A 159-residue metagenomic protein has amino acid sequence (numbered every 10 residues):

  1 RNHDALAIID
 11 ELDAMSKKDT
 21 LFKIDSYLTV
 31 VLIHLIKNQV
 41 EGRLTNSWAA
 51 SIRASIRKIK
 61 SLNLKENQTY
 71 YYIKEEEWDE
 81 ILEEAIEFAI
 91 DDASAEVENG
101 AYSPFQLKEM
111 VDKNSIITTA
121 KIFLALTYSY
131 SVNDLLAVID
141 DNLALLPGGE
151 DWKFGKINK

Functional and structural regions predicted by a protein language model:
R1-S26, K37-K159: Surface/interface-facing alpha-helical segments and adjacent flexible terminal/loop regions used for partner/assembly
